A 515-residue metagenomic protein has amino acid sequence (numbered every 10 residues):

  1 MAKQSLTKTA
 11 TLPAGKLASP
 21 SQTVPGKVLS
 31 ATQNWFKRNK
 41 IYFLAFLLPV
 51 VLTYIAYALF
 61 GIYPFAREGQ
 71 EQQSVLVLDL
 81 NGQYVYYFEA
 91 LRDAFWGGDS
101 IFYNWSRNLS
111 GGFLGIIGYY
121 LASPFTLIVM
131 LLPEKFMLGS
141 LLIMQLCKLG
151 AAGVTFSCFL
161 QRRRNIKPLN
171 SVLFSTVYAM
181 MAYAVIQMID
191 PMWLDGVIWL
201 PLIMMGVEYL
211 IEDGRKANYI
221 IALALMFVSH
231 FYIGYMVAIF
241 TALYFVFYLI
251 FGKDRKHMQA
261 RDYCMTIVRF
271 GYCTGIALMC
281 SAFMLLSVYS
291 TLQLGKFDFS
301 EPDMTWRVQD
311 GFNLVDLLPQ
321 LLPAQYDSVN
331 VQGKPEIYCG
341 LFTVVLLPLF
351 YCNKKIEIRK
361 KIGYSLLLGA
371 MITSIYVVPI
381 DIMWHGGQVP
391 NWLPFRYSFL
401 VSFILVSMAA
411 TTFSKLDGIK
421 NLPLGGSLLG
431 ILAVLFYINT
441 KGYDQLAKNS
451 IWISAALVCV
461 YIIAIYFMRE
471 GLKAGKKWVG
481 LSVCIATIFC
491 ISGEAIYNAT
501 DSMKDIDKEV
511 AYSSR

Functional and structural regions predicted by a protein language model:
M1-P64, M265, R269, G471 (+1 more regions): Start-transfer (signal-anchor) and selected internal transmembrane alpha helices of multi-pass inner/ER membrane
L44-V50, R261-Y289, E301-M304, C352 (+2 more regions): Hydrophobic alpha-helical membrane-interfacial segments at the cytosolic entry of transmembrane helices
T53-F156, T176-V197, M236, L292-F299 (+4 more regions): Membrane-interface coil-to-helix junctions
S123-P124, D310-N353, P394-L405, S450-I462: Alpha-helical transmembrane segments at the extracellular/periplasmic loop-to-helix junctions of multi-pass membrane
Q145-R163, P168-K253, T266-Y289, L294 (+3 more regions): Membrane-embedded helix bundles of polyisoprenyl
A152-L160, W199-I211, I239-F247, V344-Y351 (+2 more regions): Transmembrane alpha-helical segments
I233, S365-M371, P379, Q388 (+1 more regions): Contiguous transmembrane helix-bundle modules in multi-pass membrane proteins
C339-I372, I465-M468: Hydrophobic, aromatic-rich transmembrane alpha-helices and their immediate juxtamembrane boundary segments
